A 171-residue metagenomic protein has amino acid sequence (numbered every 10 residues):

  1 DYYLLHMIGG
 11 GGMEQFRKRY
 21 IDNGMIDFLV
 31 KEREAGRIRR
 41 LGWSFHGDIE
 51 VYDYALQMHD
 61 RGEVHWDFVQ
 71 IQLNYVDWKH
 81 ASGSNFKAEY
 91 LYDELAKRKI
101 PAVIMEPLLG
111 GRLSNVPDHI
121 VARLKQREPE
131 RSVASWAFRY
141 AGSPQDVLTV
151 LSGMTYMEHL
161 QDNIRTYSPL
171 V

Functional and structural regions predicted by a protein language model:
D1: An active-site-proximal structural segment forming one wall of the substrate-binding cleft that immediately precedes
L5-V171: Beta/alpha (TIM)-barrel catalytic core signal, keyed to glycine-rich beta->alpha loops juxtaposed to Asp/Glu that bind
